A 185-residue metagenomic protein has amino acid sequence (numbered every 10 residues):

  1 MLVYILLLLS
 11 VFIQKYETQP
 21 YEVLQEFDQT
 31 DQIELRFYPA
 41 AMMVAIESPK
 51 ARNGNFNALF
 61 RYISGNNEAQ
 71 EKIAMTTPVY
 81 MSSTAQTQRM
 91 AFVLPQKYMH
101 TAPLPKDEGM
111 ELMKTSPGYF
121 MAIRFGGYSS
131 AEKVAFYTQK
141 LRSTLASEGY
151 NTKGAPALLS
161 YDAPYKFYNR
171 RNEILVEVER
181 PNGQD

Functional and structural regions predicted by a protein language model:
L2-D185: A solvent-exposed interaction/effector surface
